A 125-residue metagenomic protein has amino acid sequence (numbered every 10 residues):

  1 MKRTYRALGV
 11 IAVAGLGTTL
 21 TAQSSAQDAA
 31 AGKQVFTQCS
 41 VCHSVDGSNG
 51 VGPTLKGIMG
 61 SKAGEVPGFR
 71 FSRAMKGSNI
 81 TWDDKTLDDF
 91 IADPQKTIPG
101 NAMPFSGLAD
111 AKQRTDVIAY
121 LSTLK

Functional and structural regions predicted by a protein language model:
M1-Q27, R114, I118-K125: Post-cleavage N-terminal segment of exported redox proteins
S25-G50, L55: Sequence/structural segment immediately N-terminal to covalent heme-attachment motifs in c-type and related
V35, F69-R70, L108: Extracytoplasmic copper-binding redox domains, predominantly the cupredoxin/blue-copper superfamily
T37-G47, G60, A92-K96, S122-K125: Sec-exported extracytoplasmic/periplasmic mature domains
H43, M75, A102-F105: Conserved short-loop catalytic and cofactor-binding motifs
N49-P53, G57-R73, A92: Solvent-exposed helix-loop boundary motif
P67-D88: Short Fe-S-cluster ligation motifs
D83-K125: C-terminal capping alpha-helices of c-type cytochrome domains
